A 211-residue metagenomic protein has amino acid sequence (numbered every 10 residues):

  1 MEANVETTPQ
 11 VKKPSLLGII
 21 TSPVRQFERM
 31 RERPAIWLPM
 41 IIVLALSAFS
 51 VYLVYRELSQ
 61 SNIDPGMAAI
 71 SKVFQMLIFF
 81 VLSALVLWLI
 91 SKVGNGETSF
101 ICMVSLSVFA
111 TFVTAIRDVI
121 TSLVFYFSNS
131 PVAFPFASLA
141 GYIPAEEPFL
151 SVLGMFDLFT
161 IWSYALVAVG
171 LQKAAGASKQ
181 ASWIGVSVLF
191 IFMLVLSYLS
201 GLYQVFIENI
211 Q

Functional and structural regions predicted by a protein language model:
M1-N4, I63-M67, Y142-P148, S200: Short amphipathic alpha-helical segments, especially helix-boundary/capping motifs
M1-Q10, N209-Q211: Terminal, Lys/Arg-rich, intrinsically disordered segments and adjacent short helical elements of membrane-protein
E2, K12-I116: Selected alpha-helical membrane-embedding segments in polytopic membrane proteins
T8, P14-S15, V86-S91, F149 (+3 more regions): Short, flexible coil/linker segments at or flanking structured domains
I101-I210: Hydrophobic alpha-helical transmembrane segments and adjacent short intramembrane/lumenal linkers of inner/organellar
